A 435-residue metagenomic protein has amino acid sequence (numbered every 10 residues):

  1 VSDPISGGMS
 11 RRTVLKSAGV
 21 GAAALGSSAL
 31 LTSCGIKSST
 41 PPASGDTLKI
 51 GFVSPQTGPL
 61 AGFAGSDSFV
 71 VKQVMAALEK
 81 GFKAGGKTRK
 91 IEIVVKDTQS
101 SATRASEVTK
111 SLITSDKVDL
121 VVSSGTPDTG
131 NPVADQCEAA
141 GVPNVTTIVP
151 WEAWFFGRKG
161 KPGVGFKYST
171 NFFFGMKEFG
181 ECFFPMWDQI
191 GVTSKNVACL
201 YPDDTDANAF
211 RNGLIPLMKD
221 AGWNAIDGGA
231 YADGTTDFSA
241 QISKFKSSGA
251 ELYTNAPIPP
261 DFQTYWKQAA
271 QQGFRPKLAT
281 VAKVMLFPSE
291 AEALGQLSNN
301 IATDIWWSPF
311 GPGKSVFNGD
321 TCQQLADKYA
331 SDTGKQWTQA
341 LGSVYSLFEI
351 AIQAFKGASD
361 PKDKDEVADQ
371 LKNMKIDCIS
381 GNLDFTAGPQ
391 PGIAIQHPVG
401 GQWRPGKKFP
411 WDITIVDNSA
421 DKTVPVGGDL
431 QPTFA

Functional and structural regions predicted by a protein language model:
V1-T13, A18, A22-A29: N-terminal secretory signal peptides
T32-S33: C-terminal motif of bacterial Sec signal peptides marking the signal peptidase cleavage site
K37-A43, G62-F69, G81-K159, A230-S239 (+1 more regions): Beta-alpha junction/loop-to-helix N-cap segments that form part of ligand/metal-binding clefts
P42, G51-V74, K96-T103, G125-T126 (+4 more regions): Extracytoplasmic "Venus flytrap"
V118-G229, K277-T303: Extracytoplasmic ligand/sensor domains, especially the bilobed periplasmic-binding protein
A269-Y345, G357-A358, V416-D421, G427-F434: Extracellular/periplasmic periplasmic-binding protein-like sensory domains
K356-D369: Short, charged, surface-exposed loops that flank catalytic or proteolytic processing sites
M374-A435: Solvent-exposed, acidic/polar segments of extracytosolic/periplasmic ligand-binding ectodomains
